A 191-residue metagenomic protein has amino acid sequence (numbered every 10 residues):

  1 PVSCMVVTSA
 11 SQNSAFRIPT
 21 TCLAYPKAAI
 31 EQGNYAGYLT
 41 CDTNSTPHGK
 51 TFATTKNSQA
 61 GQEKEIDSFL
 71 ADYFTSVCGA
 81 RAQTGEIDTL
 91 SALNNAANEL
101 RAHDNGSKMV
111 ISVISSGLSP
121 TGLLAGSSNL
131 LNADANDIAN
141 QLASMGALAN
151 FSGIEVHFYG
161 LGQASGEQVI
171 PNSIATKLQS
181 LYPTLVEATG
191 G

Functional and structural regions predicted by a protein language model:
P1-S58, K108-I114: Von Willebrand factor
V6-S14, K56, Y73-I87, S165-T176: Second-shell loop/turn segments in exported
P19-L23, L90-A97, A139-L142, Q179 (+1 more regions): Extracytoplasmic/secreted envelope proteins and their assembly/folding machinery, especially bacterial periplasmic
A24-E31, T75, N95-N105, S119 (+3 more regions): Sec-exported extracytoplasmic/periplasmic mature domains
Y35-L39, G153-V156, G190-G191: A short amphipathic beta-strand at an alpha->beta junction
N57-K108: Von Willebrand factor
L118-Q179: VWA/integrin I-like adhesion module and closely mimicked acidic/polar interface patches used
